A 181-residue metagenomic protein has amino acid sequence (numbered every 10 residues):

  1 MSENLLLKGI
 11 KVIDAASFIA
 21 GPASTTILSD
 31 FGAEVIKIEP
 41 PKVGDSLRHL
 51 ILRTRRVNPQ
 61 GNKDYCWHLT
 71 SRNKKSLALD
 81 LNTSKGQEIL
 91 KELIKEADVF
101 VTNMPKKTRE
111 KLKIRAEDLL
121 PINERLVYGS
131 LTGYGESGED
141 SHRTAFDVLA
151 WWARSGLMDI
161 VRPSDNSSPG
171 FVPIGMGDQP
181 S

Functional and structural regions predicted by a protein language model:
M1-S181: N-terminal helix-loop segment corresponding to the beta1-alpha1 unit of nucleotide/adenylate-binding folds
